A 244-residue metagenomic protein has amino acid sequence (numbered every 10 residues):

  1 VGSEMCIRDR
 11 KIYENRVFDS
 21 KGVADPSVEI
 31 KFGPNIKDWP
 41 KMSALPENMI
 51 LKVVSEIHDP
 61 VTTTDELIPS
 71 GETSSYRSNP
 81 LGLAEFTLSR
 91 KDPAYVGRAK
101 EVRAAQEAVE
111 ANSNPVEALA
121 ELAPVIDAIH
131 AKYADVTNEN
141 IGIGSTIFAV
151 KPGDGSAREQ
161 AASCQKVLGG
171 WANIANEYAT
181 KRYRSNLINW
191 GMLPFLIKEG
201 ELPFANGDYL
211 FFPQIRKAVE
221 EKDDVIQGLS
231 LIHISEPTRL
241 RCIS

Functional and structural regions predicted by a protein language model:
V1-E4, R8-Y13, I188, K222: Mobile "lid/hinge" segments at catalytic clefts and subdomain interfaces of large enzymes
V1-S3, W39, S70, S74 (+4 more regions): Change "in soluble alpha/beta enzymes" to "in soluble alpha/beta proteins
G2-I7, E236-T238, I243: Short, small-residue-biased leader/transition segments that mark boundaries at the very start of proteins
S3, N138, G144, F148 (+2 more regions): A long, glycine-enriched binding/interface module in the latter
S3, S156, Q165-V167, A179-Y183: Conserved thiamine diphosphate
K11-I174: Non-catalytic terminal/interface segments that mediate subunit docking, oligomerization, and allosteric communication
A179-S230: A structural-propensity feature for long, helix-poor, extended segments
I232-I234: Long, compositionally biased low-complexity repeat segments characteristic of intrinsically disordered regions
